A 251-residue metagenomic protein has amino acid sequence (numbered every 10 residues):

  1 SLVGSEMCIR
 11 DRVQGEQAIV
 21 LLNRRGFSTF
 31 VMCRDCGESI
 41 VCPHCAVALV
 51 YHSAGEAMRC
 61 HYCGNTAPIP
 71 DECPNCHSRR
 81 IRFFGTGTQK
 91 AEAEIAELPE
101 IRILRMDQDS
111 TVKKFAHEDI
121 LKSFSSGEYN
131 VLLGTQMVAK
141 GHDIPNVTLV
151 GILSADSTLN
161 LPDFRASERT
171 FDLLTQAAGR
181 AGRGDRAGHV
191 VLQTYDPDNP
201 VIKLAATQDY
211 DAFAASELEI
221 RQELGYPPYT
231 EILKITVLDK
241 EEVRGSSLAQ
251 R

Functional and structural regions predicted by a protein language model:
S1, S5-E6, R10-S246, Q250: Inter-lobe coupling/hinge segments of SF2-like helicase ATPases
